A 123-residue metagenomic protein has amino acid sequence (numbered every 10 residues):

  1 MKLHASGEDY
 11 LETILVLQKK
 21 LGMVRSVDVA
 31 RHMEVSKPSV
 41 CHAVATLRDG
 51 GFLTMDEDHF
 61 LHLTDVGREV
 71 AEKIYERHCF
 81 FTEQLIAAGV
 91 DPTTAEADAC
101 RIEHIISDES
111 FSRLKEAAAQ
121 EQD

Functional and structural regions predicted by a protein language model:
K2-V35: N-terminal helix-turn-helix DNA-binding core of bacterial DNA-binding proteins
H4, L63-T64, S107: Residue-level signal for threonine
S26-E57: Canonical helix-turn-helix DNA-binding module
S36, G89-T93: Helix N-cap / loop-to-helix initiation motif
H59-R77: Basic, amphipathic "hinge/linker" alpha-helix immediately C-terminal to the N-terminal HTH DNA-binding motif
H78-F80, E96: A generic alpha-helix surface/boundary motif
Q84-I86: Clustered cysteine/histidine zinc-coordinating segments, centered on FYVE zinc fingers that bind PI3P and target
A97-D123: C-terminal regulatory/oligomerization modules of transcriptional regulators
